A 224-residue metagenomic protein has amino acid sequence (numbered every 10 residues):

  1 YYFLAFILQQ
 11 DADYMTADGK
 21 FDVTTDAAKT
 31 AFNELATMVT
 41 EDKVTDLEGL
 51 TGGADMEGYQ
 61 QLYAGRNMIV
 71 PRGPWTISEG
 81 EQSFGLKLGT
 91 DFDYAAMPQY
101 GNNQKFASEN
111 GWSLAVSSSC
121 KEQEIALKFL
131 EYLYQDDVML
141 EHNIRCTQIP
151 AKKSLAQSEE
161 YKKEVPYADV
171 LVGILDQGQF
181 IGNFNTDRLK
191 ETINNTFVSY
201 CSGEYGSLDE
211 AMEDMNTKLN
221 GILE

Functional and structural regions predicted by a protein language model:
Y1-K29, N67: Extracytoplasmic/periplasmic solute-binding protein
K20-L50, M97: Glycine-centered hinge/linker elements that transmit conformational signals in sensory and ligand-binding systems
T37, E41-D42, Q82-Q148: Extracytoplasmic/periplasmic substrate-recognition and gating elements
T37-T40, L140, V172-E224: Conserved C-terminal helix/tail region of periplasmic/extracytoplasmic solute-binding proteins
E48-Y63: Short helix-initiation/N-cap motifs at beta->coil->alpha
D55, R72-G80, W112: Beta->alpha turn/N-cap motifs
Y63-R72: Alpha-to-beta junction loops
F92-A95, N143-N195, S199: Long, aromatic- and glycine/proline-rich binding clefts that accommodate carbohydrate-like moieties
